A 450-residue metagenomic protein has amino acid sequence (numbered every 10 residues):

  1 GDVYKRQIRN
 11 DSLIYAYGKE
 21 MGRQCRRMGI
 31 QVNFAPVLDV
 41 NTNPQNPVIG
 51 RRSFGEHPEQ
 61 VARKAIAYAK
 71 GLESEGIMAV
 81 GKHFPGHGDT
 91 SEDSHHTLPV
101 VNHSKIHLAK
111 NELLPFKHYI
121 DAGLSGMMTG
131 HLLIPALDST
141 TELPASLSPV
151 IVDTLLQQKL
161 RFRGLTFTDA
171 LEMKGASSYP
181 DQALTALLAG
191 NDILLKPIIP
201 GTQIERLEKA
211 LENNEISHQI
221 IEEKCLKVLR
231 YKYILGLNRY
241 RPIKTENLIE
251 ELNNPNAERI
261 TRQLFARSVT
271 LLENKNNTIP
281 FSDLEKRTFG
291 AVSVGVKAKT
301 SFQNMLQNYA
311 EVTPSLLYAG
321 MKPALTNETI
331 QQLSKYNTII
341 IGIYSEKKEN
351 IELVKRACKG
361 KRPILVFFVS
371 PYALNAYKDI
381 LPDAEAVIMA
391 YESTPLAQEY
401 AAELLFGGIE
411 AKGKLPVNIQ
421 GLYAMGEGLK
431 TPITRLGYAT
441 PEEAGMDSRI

Functional and structural regions predicted by a protein language model:
V3-Y4: Short, small-residue-biased leader/transition segments that mark boundaries at the very start of proteins
I8-R23, P58-R63, L108-K110: Glycine-rich anion/phosphate-binding loops
E20-F34, F281, G290-A291: Acidic-leg catalytic submotif of subtilisin-like serine proteases
Q31-N41, G81-H87, E172-M173, P200 (+1 more regions): Short glycine-enriched loops at secondary-structure junctions
V32, A79, T166, P363-I364: Hydrophobic beta-strand scaffold residues
F34-N43, F84-T90, L237-T245, K430-I433: Flexible hinge/switch segments at interdomain interfaces of large molecular machines
E56-I220, K227: Second-shell residues forming the walls of enzyme active-site clefts
Q158, Y179-D447: Preference for extracellular/luminal or secreted protein segments
